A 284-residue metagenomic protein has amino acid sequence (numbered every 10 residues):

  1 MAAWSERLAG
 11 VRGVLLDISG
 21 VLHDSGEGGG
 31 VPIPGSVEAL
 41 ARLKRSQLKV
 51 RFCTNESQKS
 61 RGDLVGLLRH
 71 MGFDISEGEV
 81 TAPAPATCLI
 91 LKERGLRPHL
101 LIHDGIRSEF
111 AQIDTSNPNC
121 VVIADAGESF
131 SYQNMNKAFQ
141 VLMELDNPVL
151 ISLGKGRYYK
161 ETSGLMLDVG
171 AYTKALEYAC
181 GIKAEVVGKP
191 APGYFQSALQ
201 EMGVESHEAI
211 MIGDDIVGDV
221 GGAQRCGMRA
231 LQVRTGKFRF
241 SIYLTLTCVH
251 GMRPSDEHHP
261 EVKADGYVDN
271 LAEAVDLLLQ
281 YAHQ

Functional and structural regions predicted by a protein language model:
M1-L48, S57-T81, P85-Q284: Asp-based, Mg2+/Mn2+-dependent phosphohydrolase catalytic module
R51: Conserved glycine-rich Rossmann-like NAD(P)H-binding loop of the short-chain dehydrogenase/reductase
